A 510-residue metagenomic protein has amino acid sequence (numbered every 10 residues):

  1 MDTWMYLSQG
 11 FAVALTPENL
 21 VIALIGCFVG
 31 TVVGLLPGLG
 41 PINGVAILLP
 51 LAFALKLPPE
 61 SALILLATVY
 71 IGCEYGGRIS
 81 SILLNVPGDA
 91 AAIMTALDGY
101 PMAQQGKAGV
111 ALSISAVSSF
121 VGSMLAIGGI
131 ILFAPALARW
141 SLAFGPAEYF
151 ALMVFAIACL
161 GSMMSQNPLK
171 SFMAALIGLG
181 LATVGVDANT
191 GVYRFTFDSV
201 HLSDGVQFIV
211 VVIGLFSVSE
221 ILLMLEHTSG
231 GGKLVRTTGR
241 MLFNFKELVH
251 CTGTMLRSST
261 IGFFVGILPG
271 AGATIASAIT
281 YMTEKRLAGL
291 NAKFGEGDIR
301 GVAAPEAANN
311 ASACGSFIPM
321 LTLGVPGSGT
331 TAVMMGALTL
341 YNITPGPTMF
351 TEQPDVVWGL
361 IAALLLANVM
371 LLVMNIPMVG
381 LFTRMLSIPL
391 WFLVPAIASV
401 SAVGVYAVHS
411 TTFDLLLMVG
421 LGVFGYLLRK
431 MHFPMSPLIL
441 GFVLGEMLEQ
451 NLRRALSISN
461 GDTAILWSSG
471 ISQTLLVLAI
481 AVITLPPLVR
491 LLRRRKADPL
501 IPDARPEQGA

Functional and structural regions predicted by a protein language model:
M1-E60, P135, R139-L142, Y193-D298 (+4 more regions): Helix-loop-helix hairpins and the membrane-proximal interhelical loops of multi-pass alpha-helical transport proteins
C27-P41, G72-N85, L160-S165, T260-P269 (+3 more regions): Transmembrane alpha-helix interface/packing and boundary motifs in multi-pass membrane proteins, characterized by
V33-N43, I82-I93, L125-G129, V265-I275 (+4 more regions): Short helix-coil transition sites and intra-membrane helix breaks within transmembrane domains of multi-pass
P41-L51, L66, S81-P101, L132 (+6 more regions): Re-entrant/interfacial helical elements at transmembrane boundaries that shape and gate the permeation pathway
P59-I64, P101-S118, G289-V302, G329-A332 (+1 more regions): Membrane-interface alpha-helices at helix entry/exit sites of multi-pass transporters
Y70-S81, G88, D298-L323, G327 (+1 more regions): A structural-propensity feature for long, helix-poor, extended segments
I71-G76, V117-G129, L137, L181 (+3 more regions): Membrane-embedded alpha-helical segments of transport systems, primarily multispan ion/solute transporters
S113-G230, L340-R493: Membrane-embedded alpha-helical modules
